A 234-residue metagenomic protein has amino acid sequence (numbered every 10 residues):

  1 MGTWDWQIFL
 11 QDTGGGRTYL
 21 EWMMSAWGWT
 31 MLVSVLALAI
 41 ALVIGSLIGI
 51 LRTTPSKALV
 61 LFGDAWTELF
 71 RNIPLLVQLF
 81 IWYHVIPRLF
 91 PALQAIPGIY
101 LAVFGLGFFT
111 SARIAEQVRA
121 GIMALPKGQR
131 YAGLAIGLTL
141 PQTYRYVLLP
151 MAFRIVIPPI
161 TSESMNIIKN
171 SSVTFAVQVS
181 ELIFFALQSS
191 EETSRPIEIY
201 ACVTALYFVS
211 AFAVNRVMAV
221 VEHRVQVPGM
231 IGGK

Functional and structural regions predicted by a protein language model:
M1-K234: Transmembrane alpha-helices and adjacent helix-loop boundaries
